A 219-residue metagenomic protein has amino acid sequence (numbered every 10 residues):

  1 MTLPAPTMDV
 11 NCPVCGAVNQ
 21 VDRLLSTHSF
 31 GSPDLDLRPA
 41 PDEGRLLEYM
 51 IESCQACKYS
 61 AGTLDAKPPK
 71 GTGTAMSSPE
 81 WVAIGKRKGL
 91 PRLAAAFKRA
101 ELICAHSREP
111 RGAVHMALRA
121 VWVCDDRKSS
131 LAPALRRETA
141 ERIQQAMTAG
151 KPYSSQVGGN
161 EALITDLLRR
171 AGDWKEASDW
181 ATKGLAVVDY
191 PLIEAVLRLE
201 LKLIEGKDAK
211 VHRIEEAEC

Functional and structural regions predicted by a protein language model:
M1-S77: N-terminal cysteine/histidine-rich coordination modules
T72-I84, L90-K128, S155-R170: Amphipathic alpha-helical repeat scaffolds of TPR domains
F97, A117, R136-Q144, A181-T182: Inward-facing hydrophobic residues that define packing positions of alpha-helical scaffold repeats
C104-S107, C124, R142-G150, V187-D189: Alpha-helical junction/boundary sensor with strong preference for TPR arrays
R127-L131, D166-D179, L201-C219: Alpha-helical linker/edge segments of TPR/alpha-solenoid repeat scaffolds and analogous pre-/post-domain helices
L131-E176: Structured core of small recognition/catalytic domains
A140-E141, W174-Y190: TPR/TPR-like (Sel1-like) alpha-helical repeat modules
M147-V157, A186-L201: Boundary/linker segments of alpha-helical solenoid repeat arrays
